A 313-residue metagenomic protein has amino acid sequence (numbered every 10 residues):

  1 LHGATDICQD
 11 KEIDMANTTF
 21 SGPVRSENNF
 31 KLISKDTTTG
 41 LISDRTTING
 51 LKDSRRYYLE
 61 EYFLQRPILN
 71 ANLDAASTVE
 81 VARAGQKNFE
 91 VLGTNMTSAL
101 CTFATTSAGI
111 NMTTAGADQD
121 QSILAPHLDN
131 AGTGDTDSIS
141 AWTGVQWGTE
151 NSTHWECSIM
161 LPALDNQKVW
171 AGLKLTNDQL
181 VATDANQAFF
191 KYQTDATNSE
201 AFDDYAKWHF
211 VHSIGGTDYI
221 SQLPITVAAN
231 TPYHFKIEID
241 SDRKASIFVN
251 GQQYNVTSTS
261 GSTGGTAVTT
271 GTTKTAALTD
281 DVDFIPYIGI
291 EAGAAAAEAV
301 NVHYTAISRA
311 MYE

Functional and structural regions predicted by a protein language model:
L1-D14: Short, Lys/Arg-enriched N-terminal segments with co-localized hydrophobic residues within the first ~10-30 amino acids
M15-K52: Intrinsic low-complexity, repeat-rich intrinsically disordered segments enriched in small/flexible residues
D44-N95: Extracellular carbohydrate-recognition regions
T114-K207: Secretory/extracellular carbohydrate-interaction modules and structurally similar beta-sandwich "look-alikes"
W155-C157, T231-D240, A245-I247: Short tryptophan-centered beta-strand motifs in secreted/extracellular beta-sheet-rich domains of glycan-recognition
V211-H234: Short, aromatic/His-centered strand-loop micro-motif at the edge of beta-sheets
F248-Q252: Short strand-turn-strand beta-turns centered on an Asx-Gly dipeptide
T269-E313: Ligand-recognition surfaces built from glycine- and aromatic
